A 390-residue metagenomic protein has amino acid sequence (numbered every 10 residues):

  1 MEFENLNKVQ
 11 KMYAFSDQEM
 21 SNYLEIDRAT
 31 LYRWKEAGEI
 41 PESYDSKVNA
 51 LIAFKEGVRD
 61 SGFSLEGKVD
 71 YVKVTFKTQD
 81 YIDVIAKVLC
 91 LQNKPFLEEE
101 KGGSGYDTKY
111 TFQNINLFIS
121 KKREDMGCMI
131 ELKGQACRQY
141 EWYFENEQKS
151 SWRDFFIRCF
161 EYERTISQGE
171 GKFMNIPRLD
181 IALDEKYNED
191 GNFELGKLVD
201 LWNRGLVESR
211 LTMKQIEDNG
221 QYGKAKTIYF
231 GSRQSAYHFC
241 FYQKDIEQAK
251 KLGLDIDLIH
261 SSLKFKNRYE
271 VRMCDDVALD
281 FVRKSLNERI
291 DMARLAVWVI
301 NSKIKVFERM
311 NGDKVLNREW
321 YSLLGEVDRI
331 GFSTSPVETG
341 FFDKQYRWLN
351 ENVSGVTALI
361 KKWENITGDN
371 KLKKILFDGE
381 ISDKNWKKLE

Functional and structural regions predicted by a protein language model:
M1-Y13, D313: A short, Lys/Arg-rich alpha-helix, primarily the initiator
E4-L6, Y23-I26, A50-I52: Secretory-pathway ectodomains
L6, D17, T339, Y346: Helix-turn-helix DNA-binding elements, focusing on the entry/boundary residues of the two helices that contact DNA
S16, D27-T30, E338: Short coil turns linking two alpha-helices in DNA-binding domains
E19-N22, F342: Short alpha-helical "recognition helix" segments of helix-turn-helix
E25-I40: Recognition helix of helix-turn-helix/homeodomain-like DNA-binding domains that insert into the DNA major groove
I40-V58: DNA major-groove recognition helix of helix-turn-helix/homeodomain DNA-binding modules
K55-G340, W348-E390: Structured, helix-rich domain cores that form ligand/interaction pockets
